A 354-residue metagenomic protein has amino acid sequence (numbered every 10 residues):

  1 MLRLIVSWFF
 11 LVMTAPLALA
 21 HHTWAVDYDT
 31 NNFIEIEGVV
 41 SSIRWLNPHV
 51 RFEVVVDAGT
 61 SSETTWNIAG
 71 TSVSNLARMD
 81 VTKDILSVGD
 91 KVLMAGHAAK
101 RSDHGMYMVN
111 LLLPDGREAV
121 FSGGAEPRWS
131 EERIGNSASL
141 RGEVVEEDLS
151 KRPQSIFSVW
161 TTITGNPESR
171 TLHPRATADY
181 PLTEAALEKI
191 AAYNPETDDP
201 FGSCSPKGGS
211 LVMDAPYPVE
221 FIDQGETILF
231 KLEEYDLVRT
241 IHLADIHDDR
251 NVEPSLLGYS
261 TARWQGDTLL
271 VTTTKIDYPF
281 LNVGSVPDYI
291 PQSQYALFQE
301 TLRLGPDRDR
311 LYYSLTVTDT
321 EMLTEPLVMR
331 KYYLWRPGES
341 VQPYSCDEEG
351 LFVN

Functional and structural regions predicted by a protein language model:
M1-L4: Positively charged n-region of N-terminal signal peptides that target proteins for export
V6-F10: Hydrophobic helical h-region of N-terminal Sec-dependent signal peptides in bacterial secretory/periplasmic proteins
A18-A25: Boundary at the C-terminal end of the N-terminal hydrophobic targeting segment
A25-N354: PEST-like low-complexity, intrinsically disordered acidic/proline/serine-rich tracts that flank trafficking/processing
